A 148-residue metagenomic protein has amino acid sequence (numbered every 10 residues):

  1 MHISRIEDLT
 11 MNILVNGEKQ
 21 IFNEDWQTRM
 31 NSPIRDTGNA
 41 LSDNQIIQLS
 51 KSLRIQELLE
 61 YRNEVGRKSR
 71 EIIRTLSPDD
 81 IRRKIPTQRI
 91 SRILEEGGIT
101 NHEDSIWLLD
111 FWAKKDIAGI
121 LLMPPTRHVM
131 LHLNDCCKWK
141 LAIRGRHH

Functional and structural regions predicted by a protein language model:
M1-L41, R67-R70, R74, T87-H148: Short, contiguous alpha-helical
D8, P78-I81: Generic structural signal for secondary-structure transition and capping sites
A40-Q48: Core catalytic architecture of nucleotide-activated donor-dependent transferases building glycoconjugates
I47-Y61: A short, structured beta-strand-centered segment in the mid-to-C-terminal lobe of catalytic cores from group-transfer
R62-G66: Helical lid/core segments from catalytic subdomains that handle acyl or acyl-like groups
D80-Q88: Domain-scale activation on soluble regions of proteins
